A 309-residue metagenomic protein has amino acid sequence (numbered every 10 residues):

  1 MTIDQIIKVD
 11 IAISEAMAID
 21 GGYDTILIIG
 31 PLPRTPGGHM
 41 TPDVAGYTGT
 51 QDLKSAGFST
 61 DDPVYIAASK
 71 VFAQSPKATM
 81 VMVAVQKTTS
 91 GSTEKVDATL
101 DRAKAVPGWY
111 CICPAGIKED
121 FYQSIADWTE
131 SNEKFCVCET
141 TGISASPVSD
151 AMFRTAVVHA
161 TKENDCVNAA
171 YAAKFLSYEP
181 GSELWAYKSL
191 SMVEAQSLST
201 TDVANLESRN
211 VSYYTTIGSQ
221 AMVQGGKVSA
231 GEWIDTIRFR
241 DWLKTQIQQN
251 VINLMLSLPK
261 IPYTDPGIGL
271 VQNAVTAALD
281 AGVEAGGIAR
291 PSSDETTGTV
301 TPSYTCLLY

Functional and structural regions predicted by a protein language model:
M1-L308: Surface-exposed assembly/interface segments
